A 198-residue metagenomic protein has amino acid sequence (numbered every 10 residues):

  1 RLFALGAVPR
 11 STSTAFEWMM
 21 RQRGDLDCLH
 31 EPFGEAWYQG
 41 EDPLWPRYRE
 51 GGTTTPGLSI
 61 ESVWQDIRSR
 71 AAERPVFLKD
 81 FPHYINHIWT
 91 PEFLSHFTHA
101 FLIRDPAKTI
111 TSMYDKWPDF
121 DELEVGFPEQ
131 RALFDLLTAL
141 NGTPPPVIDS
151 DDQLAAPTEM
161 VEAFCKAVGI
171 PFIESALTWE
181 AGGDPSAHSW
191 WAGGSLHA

Functional and structural regions predicted by a protein language model:
R1-A71: PAPS-dependent sulfotransferase catalytic core
L2-A4, R74-F77, P144-P145: Residue-level preference for the first positions of well-ordered beta-strands
F3, D27-L29, T98-F101, P146-I148: Hydrophobic/aromatic beta-strand patches that form the interior of the parallel beta-sheet core in alpha/beta enzyme
P9-S11, F33-A36, P82-I85, P106-T109 (+1 more regions): Short, solvent-exposed loop/turn segments at secondary-structure junctions
Q65-I88: Glycine-rich phosphate-binding loop used to anchor ATP phosphates in small-molecule kinases, encompassing both
L94-M113: Conserved phosphate-donor/acceptor-positioning beta-strand/loop module used by diverse small-molecule
K108-L177: PAPS-dependent sulfotransferase catalytic domain
L177-A198: PAPS-dependent sulfotransferase catalytic core
